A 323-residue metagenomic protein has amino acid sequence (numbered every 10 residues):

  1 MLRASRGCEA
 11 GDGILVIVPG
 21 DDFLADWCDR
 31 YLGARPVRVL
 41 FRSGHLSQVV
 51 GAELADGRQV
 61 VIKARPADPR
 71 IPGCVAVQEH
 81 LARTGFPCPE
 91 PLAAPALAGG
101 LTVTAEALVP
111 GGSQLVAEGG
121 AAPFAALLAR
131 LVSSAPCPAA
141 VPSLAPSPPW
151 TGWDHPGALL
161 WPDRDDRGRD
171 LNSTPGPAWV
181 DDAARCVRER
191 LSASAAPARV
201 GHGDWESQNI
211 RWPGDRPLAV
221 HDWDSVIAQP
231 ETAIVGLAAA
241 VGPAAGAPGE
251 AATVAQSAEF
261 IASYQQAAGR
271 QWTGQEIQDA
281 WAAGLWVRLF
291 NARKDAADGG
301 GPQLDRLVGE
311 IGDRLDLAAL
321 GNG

Functional and structural regions predicted by a protein language model:
L2-P36: Juxta-kinase regulatory segment immediately upstream of eukaryotic protein kinase catalytic domains
S43-L54, V61-I62, P91, V187-A233: Active-site acidic catalytic loop and adjacent metal/ATP-binding pocket of ATP-dependent phosphoryl transfer enzymes
Q59-L101, L115-R130: A conserved alpha-helical element in kinase catalytic cores
G100-G112: Conserved short submotifs of the Hanks-type protein kinase catalytic core that shape the nucleotide-binding pocket
Q114-P175, A196-A198: A cross-family kinase active-site recognition segment
T232-G269, A283-G301: Active-site activation/catalytic loop segments of kinase-like enzymes and analogous catalytic loops in related
Q271-A283: All-alpha amphipathic helical-bundle segments outside canonical DNA-binding/catalytic cores that form hydrophobic
K294-G323: Helical subdomain adjoining the active site within ATP-dependent kinase catalytic cores
